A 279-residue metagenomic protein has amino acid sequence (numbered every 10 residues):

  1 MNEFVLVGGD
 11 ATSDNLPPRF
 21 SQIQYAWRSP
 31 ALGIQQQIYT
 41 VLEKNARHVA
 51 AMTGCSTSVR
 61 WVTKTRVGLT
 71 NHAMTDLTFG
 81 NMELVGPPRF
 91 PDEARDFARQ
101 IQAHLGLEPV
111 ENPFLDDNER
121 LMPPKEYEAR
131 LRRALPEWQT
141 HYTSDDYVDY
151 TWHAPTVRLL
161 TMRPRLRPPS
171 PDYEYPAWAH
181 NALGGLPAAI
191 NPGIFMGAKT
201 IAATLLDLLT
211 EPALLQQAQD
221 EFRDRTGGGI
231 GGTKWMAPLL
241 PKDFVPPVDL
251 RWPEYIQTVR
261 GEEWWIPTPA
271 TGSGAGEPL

Functional and structural regions predicted by a protein language model:
M1-P109: Midchain, well-structured core segments that form catalytic/ion-binding scaffolds
T65-L279: An extended, acidic, His-containing surface patch that forms the Zn2+-binding/catalytic region of metallohydrolases
